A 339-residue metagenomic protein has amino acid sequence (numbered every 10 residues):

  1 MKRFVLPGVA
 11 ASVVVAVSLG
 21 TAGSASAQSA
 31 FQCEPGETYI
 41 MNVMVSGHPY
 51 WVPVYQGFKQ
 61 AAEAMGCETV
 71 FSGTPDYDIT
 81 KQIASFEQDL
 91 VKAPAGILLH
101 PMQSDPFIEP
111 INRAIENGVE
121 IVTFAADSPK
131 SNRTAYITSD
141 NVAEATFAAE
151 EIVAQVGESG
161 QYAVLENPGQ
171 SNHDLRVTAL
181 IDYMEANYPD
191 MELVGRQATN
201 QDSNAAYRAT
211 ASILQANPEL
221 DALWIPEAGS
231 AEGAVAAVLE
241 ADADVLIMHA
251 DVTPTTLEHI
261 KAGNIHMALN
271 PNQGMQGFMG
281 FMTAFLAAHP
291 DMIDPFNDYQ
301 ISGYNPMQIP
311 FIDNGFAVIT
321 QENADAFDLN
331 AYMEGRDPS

Functional and structural regions predicted by a protein language model:
Q28-E37, N172, M184-N187, T283-S339: Hinge/cleft segment of the Venus flytrap/periplasmic-binding protein
F31-M65, V70-F86, H100-S104, L165-L175 (+1 more regions): Extracytoplasmic "Venus flytrap"
C33, Q82, I137-Y162, L175 (+3 more regions): Hydrophobic alpha-helical segments within soluble ligand-binding/sensing domains
Y50-M65, E144-A148, N172-M191, A205 (+2 more regions): Short, solvent-exposed amphipathic alpha-helices that sit in or adjacent to ligand/effector-binding or catalytic
E63-P75, Q161-E166, M184-S203: Short beta-strand elements in bilobed, periplasmic/extracellular small-molecule ligand-binding domains
E68, D105-A143, E151-A154, Q161 (+2 more regions): Flexible loop/hinge segments that line or gate small-molecule binding clefts
D76-P129, A135-D140, A228-V235: Beta-alpha junction/loop-to-helix N-cap segments that form part of ligand/metal-binding clefts
G96-E116, L180, T199-H259: Hydrophobic alpha-helical
